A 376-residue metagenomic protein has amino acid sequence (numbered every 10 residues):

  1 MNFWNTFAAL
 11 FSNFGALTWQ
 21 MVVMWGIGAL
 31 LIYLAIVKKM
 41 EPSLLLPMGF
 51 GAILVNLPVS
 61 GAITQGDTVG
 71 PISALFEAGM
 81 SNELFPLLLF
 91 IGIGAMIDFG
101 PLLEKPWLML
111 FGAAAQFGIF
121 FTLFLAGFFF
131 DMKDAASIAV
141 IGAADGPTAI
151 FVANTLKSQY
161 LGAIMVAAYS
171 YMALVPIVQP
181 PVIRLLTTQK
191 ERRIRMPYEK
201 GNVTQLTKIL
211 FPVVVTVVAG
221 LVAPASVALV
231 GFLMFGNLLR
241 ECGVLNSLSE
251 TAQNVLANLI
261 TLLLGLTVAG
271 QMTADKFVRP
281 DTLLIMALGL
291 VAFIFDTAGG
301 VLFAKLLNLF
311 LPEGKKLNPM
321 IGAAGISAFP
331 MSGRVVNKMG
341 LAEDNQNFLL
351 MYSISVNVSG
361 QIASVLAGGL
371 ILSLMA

Functional and structural regions predicted by a protein language model:
M1-A16, V22, P181-L210, V244-E250 (+1 more regions): Intrinsically disordered, low-complexity non-transmembrane regions of multi-pass membrane transporters
M1-G70: N-terminal alpha-helical transmembrane segments of multi-pass membrane transport and channel/translocase proteins
L31, L54, G79-L103, G236-L239 (+1 more regions): Hydrophobic transmembrane alpha-helices of secondary-active transporters and Na+-translocating membrane complexes
E77, S81-N82, I91-M96, L110-F117 (+4 more regions): Alpha-helical membrane segments and immediately flanking helix-loop junctions that form or couple to the substrate/ion
L102-T122, A274-V301, S353-N357: Entry/N-cap segments of selected transmembrane alpha helices and their immediately preceding amphipathic helices
Q159-I177, M286-D296, I321-A324: Alpha-helical transmembrane segments
S170-V244: Membrane-embedded hairpin module used as a gating/binding unit in multi-pass transport and secretion proteins
V214-A304: Transmembrane helical segments that form the transport core of multi-pass membrane transport proteins
